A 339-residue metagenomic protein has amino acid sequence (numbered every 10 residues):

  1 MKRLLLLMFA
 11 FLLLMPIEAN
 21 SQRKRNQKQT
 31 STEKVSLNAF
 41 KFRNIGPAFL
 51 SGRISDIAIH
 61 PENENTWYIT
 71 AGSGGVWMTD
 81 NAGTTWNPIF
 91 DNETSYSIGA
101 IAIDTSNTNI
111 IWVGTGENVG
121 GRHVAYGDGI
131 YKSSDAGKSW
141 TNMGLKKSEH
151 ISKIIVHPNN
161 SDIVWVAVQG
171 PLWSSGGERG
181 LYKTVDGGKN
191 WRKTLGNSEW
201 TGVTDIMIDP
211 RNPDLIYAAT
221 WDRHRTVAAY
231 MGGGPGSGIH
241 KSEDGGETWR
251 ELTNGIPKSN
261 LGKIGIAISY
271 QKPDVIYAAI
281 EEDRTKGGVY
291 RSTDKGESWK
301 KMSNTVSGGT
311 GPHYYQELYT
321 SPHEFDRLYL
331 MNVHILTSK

Functional and structural regions predicted by a protein language model:
M1-R25: Bacterial Sec-dependent N-terminal signal peptides
Q22-K339: Beta-propeller blade termini and top-face loops
